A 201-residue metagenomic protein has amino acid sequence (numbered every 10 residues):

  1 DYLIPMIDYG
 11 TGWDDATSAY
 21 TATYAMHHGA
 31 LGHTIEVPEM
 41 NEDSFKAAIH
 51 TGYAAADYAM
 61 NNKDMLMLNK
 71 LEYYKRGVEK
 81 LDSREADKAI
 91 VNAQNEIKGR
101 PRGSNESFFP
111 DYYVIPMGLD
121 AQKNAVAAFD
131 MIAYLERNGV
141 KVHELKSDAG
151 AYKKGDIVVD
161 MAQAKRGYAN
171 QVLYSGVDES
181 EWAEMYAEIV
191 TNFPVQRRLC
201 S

Functional and structural regions predicted by a protein language model:
D1-D14, T21-S201: Intrinsic-disorder/low-complexity accessory segments
